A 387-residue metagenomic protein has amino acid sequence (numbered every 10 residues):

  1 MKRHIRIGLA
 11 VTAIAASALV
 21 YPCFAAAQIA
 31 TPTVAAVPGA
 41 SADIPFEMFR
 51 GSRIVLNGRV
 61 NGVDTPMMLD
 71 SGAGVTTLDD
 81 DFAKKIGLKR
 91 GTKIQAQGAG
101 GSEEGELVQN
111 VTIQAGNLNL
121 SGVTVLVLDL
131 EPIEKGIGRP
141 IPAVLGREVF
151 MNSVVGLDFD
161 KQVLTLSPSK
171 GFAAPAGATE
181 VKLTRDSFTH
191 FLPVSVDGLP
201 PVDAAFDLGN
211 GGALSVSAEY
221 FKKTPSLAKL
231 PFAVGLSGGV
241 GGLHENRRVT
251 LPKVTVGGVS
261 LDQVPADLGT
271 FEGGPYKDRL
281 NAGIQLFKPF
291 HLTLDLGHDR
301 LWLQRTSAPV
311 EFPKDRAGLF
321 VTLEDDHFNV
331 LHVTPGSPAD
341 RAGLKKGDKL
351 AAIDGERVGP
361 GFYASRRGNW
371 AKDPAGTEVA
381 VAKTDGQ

Functional and structural regions predicted by a protein language model:
M1-T12, A18-Y21: Bacterial N-terminal signal peptides that target proteins for export
V20-Q387: Pepsin/retropepsin-fold aspartyl endopeptidases
